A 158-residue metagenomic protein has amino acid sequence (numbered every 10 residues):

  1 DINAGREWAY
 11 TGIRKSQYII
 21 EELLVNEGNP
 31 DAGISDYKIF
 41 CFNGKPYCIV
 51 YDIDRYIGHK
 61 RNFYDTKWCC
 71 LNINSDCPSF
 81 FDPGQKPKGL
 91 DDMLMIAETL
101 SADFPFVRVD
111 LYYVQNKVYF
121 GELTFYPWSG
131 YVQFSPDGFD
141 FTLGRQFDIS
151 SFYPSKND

Functional and structural regions predicted by a protein language model:
D1-C77: Phosphate-binding site of ATP-dependent enzymes
G5-E7, N29, Y51, D91-I96 (+3 more regions): Short, well-ordered helical secondary-structure segments
T11-E22, A32, F63-V118: A long amphipathic alpha-helix within ATP-dependent nucleotide-binding catalytic cores
E27, F104-R108, S150: Short secondary-structure junctions and interdomain/linker hinges
P46-V50, K67-C69, S75-S79, S135-F141 (+1 more regions): Short, surface-exposed, polar/charged, turn-prone segments marking secondary-structure boundaries
D54-K60, N74-G89, G144-S150, K156-D158: Low-complexity, flexible helical/coil segments
M95, Y113-D158: C-terminal active-site "lid" helix and adjoining low-complexity regulatory extension at the edge of ATP-using catalytic
